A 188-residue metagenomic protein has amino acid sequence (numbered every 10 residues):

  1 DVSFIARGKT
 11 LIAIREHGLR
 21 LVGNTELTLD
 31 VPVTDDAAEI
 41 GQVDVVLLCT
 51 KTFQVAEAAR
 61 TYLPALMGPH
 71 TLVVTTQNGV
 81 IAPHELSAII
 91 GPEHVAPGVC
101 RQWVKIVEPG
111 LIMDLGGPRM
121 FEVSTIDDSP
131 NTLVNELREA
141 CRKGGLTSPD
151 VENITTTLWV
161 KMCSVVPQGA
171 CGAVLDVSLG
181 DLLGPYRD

Functional and structural regions predicted by a protein language model:
D1-E26: NAD(P)+-binding Rossmann beta1-loop-alpha1 motif at the extreme N-terminus of oxidoreductases
S3, L72-V74, P149: A structural signal for isolated positions on well-ordered beta-strands in alpha/beta enzyme cores
A6-K9, T50, Q77-N78, I154: Short beta->alpha linker loops
T25-L111: Rossmann-like NAD(P)(H) cofactor-binding subdomain of soluble oxidoreductases
V33, L66-H70, L111-S124, G172-G184: Helix-loop-beta segment of a Rossmann-like dinucleotide-binding subdomain
G41, T76-K161, V166-P167: Rossmann-fold dinucleotide-binding core
T155-L182, Y186-D188: Active-site-proximal catalytic alpha-helix in oxidoreductases
